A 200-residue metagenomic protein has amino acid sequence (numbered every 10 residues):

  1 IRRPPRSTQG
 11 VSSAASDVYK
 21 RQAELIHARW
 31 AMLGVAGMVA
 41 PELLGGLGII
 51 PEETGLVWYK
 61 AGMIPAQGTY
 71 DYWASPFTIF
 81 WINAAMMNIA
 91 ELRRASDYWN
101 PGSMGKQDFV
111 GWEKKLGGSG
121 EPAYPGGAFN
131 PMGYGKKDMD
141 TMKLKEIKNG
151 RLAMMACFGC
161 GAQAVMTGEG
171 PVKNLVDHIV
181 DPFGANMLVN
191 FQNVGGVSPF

Functional and structural regions predicted by a protein language model:
I1-A15, Y19: Single conserved hydrophobic/aromatic residue that forms the stacking wall/gate of nucleotide- or nucleobase-binding
S13-F200: Alpha-helical transmembrane segments and their helix-helix packing motifs
